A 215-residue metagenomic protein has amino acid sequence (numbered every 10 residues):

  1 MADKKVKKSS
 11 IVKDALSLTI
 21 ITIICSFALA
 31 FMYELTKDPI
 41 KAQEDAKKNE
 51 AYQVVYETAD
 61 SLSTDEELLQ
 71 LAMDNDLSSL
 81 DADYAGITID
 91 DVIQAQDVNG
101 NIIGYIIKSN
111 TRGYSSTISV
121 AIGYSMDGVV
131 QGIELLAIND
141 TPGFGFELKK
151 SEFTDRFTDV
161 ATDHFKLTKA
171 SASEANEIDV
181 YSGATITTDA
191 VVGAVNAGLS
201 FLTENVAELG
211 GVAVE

Functional and structural regions predicted by a protein language model:
A2-E215: Flexible, solvent-exposed loop/hinge segments and secondary-structure transition points
